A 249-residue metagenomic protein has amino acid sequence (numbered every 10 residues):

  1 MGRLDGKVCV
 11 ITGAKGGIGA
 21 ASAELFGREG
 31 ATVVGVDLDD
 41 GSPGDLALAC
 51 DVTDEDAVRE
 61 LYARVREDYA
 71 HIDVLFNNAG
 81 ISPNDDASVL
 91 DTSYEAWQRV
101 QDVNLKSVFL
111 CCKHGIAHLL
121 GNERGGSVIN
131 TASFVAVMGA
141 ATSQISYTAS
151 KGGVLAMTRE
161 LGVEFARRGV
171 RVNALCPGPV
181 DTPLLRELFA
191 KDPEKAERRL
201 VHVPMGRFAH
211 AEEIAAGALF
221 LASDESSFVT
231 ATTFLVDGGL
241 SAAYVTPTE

Functional and structural regions predicted by a protein language model:
V8, K15-G16: Conserved glycine-rich cofactor-binding loop
D86, L219, T230-E249: Short C-terminal tail/terminal secondary-structure segment of NAD(P)H-dependent dehydrogenase/reductase domains
D86-V89, S93-Q98, R199: Substrate-binding pocket helix/loop in short-chain dehydrogenase/reductase
D91, S143, R167, P179-V203 (+1 more regions): A glycine/serine/threonine-rich, flexible loop-to-helix segment that serves as the NAD(P) cofactor-binding "lid"
C112, S150, T158: Active-site helix of classical SDR
A117, V163-R167, S227: Alpha-helical segment proximal to the catalytic Tyr-Lys
S133: Residue(s) in the substrate-gating loop at a strand-loop-helix junction that position the organic substrate next
